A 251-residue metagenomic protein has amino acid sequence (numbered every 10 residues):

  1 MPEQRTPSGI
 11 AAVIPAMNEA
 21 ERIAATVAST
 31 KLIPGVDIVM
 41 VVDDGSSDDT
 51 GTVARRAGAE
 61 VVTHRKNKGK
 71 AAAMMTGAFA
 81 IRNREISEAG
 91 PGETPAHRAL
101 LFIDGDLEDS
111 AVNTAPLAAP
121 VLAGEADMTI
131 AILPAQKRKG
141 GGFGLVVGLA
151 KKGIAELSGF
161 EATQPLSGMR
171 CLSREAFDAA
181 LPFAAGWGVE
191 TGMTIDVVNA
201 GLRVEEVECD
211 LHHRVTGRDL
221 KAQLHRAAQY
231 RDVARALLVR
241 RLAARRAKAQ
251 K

Functional and structural regions predicted by a protein language model:
M1-P7, P182-K251: Hydrophobic helical membrane-anchoring modules
N18-L32: Short, well-formed alpha-helical segments that are part of the catalytic scaffolds of diverse glycosyltransferases
E19-R22, S46, S110: Donor nucleotide-sugar binding loop of glycosyltransferases
V27, G35-G45, V62: Short beta-strand/loop segment that forms part of the nucleotide-sugar
V42, H64, I103-G105: Catalytic metal- and UDP-sugar-binding loop of GT-A-like glycosyltransferases, i.e., residues flanking the conserved
D43-T52, L107: A conserved acidic beta->alpha catalytic loop
R65-K68, A72-A80, P95-H97, S110-W187 (+1 more regions): Acceptor/aglycone-binding surface of glycosyltransferases and processive sugar-polymer synthases
I86-E108: Short beta-strand-to-loop acidic/aromatic patch adjacent to the donor-nucleotide binding site
